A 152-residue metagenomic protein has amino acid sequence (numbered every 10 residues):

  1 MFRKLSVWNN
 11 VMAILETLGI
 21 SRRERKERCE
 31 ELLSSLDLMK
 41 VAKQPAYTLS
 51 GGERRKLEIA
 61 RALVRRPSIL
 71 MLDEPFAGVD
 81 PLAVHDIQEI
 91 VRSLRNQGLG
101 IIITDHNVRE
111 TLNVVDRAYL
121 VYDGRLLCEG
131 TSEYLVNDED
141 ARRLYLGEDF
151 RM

Functional and structural regions predicted by a protein language model:
L5-A13: Short coil-to-helix segment of the ABC ATPase nucleotide-binding domain corresponding to the Q-loop/switch region
M12, E16, R23-V41, E89-R92: Conserved ABC ATPase "signature" region
P45-L49, E53: Conserved ABC ATPase signature
I59: Hydrophobic anchor residue at the start of the ABC signature
R66: Conserved catalytic motifs of ABC-family nucleotide-binding domains
L70-E74: Catalytic Walker B motif of ABC-type/P-loop ATPase nucleotide-binding domains
H85-Q97: Helical segment within the ABC ATPase nucleotide-binding domain
